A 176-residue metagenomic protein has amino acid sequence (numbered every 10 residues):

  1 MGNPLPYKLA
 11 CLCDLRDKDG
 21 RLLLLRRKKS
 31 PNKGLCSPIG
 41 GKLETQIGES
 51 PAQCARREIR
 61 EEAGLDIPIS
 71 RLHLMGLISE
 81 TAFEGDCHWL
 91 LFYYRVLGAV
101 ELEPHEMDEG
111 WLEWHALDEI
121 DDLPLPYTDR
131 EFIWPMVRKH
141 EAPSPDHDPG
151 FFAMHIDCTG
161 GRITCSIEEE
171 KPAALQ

Functional and structural regions predicted by a protein language model:
M1-L23, L43: Conserved N-terminal beta-strand and adjoining loop/helix that marks the start of the Nudix/MutT-like hydrolase domain
C13, F92-V96, I156: Short beta-strand element of the conserved SAM-dependent methyltransferase core
P31-C36, H88: A conserved beta-turn-beta hairpin within the catalytic core of GNAT-like acetyltransferases that forms part
L35-I39, S50: Short, surface-exposed acidic-centric catalytic microdomains
L43-S70, S79-P135, S166-L175: Unchanged
K139-Q176: Charged phosphate-binding loop/patch that engages nucleotide di/tri-phosphates or the phosphate backbone of nucleic
